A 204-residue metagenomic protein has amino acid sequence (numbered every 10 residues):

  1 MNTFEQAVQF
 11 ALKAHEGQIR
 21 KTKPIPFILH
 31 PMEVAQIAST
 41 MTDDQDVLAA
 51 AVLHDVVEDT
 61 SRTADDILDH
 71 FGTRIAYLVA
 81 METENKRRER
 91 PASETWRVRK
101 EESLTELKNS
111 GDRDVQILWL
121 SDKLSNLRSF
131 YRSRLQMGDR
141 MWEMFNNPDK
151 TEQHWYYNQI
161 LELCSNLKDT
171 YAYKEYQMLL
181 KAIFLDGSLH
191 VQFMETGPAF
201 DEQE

Functional and structural regions predicted by a protein language model:
M1-E204: Active-site helical microenvironments for divalent-metal-assisted chemistry
